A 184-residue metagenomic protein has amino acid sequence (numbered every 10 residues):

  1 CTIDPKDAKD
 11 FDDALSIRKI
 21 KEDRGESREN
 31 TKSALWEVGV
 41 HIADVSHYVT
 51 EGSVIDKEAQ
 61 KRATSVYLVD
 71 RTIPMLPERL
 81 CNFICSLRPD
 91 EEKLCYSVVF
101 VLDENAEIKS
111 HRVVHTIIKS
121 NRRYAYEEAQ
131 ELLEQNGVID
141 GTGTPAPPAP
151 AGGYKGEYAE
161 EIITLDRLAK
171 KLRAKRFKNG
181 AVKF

Functional and structural regions predicted by a protein language model:
C1-F184: Electropositive polyanion-binding surfaces
